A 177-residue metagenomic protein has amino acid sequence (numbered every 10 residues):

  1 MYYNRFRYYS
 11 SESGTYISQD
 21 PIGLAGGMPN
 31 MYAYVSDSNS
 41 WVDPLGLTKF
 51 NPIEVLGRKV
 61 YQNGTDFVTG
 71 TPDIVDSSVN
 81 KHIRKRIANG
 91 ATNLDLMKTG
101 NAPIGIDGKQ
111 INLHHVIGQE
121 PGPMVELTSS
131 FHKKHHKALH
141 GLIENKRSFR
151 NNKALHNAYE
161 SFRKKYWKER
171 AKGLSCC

Functional and structural regions predicted by a protein language model:
M1, R5-F50: Short turn/helix-capping motifs enriched in Asx and small/polar residues
T48-C177: Catalytic toxin/effector domains delivered as secreted proteins or via bacterial secretion systems
